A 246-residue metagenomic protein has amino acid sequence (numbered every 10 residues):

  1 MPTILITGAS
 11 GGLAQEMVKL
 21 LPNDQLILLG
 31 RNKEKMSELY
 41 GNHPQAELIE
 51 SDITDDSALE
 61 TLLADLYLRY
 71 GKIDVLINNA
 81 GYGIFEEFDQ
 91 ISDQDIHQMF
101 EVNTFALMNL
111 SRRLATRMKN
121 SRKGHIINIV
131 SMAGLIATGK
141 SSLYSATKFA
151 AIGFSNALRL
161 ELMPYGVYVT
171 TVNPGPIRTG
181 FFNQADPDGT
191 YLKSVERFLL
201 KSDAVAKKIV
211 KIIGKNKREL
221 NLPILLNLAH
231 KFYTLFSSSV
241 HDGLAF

Functional and structural regions predicted by a protein language model:
S10-G11: Conserved glycine-rich cofactor-binding loop
N23-S37: Conserved glycine-rich Rossmann-like NAD(P)H-binding loop of the short-chain dehydrogenase/reductase
N79-I84: Conserved NAD(P)H cofactor-binding loop of Rossmann-fold oxidoreductase domains
E87-F88, S92-H97: Substrate-binding pocket helix/loop in short-chain dehydrogenase/reductase
S111, T147: Active-site helix of classical SDR
S131: Residue(s) in the substrate-gating loop at a strand-loop-helix junction that position the organic substrate next
P164-I224: SDR active-site lid
